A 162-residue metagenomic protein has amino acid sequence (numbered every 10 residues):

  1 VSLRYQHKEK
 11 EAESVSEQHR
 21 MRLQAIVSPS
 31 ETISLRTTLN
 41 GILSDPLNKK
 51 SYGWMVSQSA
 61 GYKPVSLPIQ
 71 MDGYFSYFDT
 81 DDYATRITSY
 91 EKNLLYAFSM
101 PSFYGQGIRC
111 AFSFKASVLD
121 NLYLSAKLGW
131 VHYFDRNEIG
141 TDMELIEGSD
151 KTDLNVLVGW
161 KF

Functional and structural regions predicted by a protein language model:
V1-F162: Exposed, low-structure sequence patches enriched in small/polar residues
